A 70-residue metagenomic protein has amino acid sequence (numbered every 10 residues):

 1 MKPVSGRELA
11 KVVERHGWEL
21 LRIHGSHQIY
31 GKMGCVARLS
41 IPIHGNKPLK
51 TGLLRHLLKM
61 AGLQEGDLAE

Functional and structural regions predicted by a protein language model:
M1-H24: N-terminal first-folded block
K2, L21, I41, P48 (+1 more regions): Short glycine- and Lys/Arg-enriched binding-loop motifs that mark or flank ligand-binding interfaces
E8, E14-R15, P42-T51: Short, Lys/Arg-enriched charge-dense amphipathic segments
H16, H27, H44, H56: Histidine-centered active-site/metal-ligand motif
I29, S40: Conserved beta-strand positions that form and line the central face of beta-propeller blades
Y30-G34: Active-site beta-strand termini and strand-to-loop segments that position acidic
C35-L39: Short, charged/polar, Gly/Pro-enriched secondary-structure boundary elements
G45-E70: C-terminal structural segments of small proteins and small subunits
